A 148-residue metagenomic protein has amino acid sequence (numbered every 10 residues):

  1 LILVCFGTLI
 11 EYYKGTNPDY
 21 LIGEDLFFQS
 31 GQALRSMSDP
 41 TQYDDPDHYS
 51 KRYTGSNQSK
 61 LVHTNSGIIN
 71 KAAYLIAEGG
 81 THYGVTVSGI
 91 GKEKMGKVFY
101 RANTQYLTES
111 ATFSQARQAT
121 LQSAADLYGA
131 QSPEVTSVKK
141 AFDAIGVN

Functional and structural regions predicted by a protein language model:
L1-N148: Zinc-dependent metallohydrolase catalytic domains
